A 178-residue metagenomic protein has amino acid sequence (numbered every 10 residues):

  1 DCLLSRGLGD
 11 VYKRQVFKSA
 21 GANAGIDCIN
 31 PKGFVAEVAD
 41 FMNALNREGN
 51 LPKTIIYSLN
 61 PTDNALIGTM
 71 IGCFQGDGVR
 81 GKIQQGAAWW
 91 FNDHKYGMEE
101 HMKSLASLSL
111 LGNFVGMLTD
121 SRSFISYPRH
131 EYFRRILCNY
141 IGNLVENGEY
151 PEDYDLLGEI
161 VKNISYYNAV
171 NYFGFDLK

Functional and structural regions predicted by a protein language model:
D1-Y12: Single conserved hydrophobic/aromatic residue that forms the stacking wall/gate of nucleotide- or nucleobase-binding
L4, P31-V35: Conserved active-site carboxylates
K13-A20, D63-G72, K95-M102, F124-N139: Histidine/acidic-residue-rich catalytic or RNA/ligand-binding cores of hydrolases and nuclease-related proteins
Q15-K32, T54: Glycine-rich tight-turn/loop motif centered on a GG-T
N23-N30, A88-D93, F124, P128: Short, contiguous acidic/charged loop-to-helix segments that flank catalytic cores in large enzymes
F41-M117: C-terminal structural cap/anchor segments
L111-G112, P128-K178: Mid-to-C-terminal alpha-helical segments outside catalytic/metal-binding sites
D120: Intrinsically disordered, low-complexity polar regions and short flexible loop motifs
